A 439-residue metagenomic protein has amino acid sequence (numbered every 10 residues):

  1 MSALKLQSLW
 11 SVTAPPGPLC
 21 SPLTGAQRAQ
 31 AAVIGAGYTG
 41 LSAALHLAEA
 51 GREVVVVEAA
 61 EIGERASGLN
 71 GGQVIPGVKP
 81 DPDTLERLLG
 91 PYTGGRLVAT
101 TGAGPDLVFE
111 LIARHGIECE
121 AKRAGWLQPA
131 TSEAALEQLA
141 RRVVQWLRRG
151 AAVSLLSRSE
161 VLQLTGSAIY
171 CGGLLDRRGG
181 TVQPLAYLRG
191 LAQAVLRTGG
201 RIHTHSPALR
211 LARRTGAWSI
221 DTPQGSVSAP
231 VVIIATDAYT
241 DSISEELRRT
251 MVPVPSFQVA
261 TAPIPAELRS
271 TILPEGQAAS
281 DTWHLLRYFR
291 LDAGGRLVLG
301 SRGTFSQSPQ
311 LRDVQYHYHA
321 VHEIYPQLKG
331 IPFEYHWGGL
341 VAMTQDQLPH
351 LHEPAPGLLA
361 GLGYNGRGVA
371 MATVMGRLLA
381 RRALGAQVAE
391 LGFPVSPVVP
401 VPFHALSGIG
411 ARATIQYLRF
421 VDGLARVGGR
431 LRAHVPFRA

Functional and structural regions predicted by a protein language model:
M1-A31, E49: Extreme N-terminal leader/targeting segments of oxidoreductases
C20, E118-Q128, E160-A194, T198 (+1 more regions): Helix-loop-beta segment of a Rossmann-like dinucleotide-binding subdomain
Q27-V56: N-terminal Rossmann-like FAD-binding beta1-loop-alpha1 element of flavoenzymes
E49-L69: Glycine-rich FAD pyrophosphate-binding loop
V74, D106, R114-K122, A208-R210 (+3 more regions): Active-site substrate-recognition segment that forms the wall of the catalytic cavity or substrate channel
G77-R158: Dinucleotide-binding Rossmann-like beta1-alpha1 core, especially the glycine-rich loop that anchors the ADP
E137-Q145, R149, A168-P230: Helical element adjacent to the flavin cofactor pocket in flavoenzyme catalytic cores
Q307-G423: C-terminal catalytic lobe of FAD-dependent flavoproteins
